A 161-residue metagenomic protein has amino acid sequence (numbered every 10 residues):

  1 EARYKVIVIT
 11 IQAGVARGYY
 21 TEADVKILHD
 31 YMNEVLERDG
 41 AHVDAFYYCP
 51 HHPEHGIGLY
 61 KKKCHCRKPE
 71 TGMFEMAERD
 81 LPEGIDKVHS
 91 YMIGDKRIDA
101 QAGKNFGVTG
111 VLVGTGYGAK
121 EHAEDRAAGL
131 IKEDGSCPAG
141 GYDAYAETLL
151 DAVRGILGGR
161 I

Functional and structural regions predicted by a protein language model:
E1-K5, R38: Active-site neighborhood of HAD-like aspartate-dependent phosphohydrolases
K5-I11, D44-C49: Short beta-strand segments at enzyme active-site cores
Q12-V25: A short secondary-structure junction motif
A23-K26, D30-D44, E54-G56, Y60-M92 (+1 more regions): Asp-based, Mg2+/Mn2+-dependent phosphohydrolase catalytic module
